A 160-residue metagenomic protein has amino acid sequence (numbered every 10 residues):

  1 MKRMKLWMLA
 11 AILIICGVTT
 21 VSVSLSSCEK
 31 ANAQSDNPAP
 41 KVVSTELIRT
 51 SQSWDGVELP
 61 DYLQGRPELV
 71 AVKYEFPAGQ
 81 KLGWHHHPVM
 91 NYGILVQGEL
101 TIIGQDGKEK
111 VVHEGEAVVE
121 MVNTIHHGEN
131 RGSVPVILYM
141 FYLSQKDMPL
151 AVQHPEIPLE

Functional and structural regions predicted by a protein language model:
M4-W7, G17-E68, V119, H154-E160: A short, N-terminal "cap"/entry segment at the start of jelly-roll beta-barrel domains of the cupin/DSBH fold
R66-A71, P77, H87, N123 (+1 more regions): Extracytoplasmic
A71-K73, Y92, A117-V119, M140: Conserved hydrophobic/aromatic beta-strand scaffold that supports enzyme active sites
F76, D106-N123: Short acidic-glycine-tyrosine-enriched beta hairpin
L82, E99-I103, A117: Short beta-strand segments in beta-sandwich/barrel cores
L82-N91, T124: Histidine-centered catalytic micro-motifs
H87-D106: Glycine- and acidic-residue-biased ligand/ion/polar-headgroup-sensing regions
H113, N123-M148: Ligand-binding loop in jelly-roll beta-barrel domains
